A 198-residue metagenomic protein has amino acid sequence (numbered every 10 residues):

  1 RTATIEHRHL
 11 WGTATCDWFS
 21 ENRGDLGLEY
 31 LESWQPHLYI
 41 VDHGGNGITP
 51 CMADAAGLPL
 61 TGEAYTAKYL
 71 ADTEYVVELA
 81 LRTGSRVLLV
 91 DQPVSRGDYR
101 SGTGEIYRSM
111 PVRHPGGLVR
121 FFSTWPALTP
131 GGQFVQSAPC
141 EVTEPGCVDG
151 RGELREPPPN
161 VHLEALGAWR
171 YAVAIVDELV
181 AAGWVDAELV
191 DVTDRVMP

Functional and structural regions predicted by a protein language model:
R1-E63: Conserved SGNH/GDSL esterase-like catalytic core that processes O-acyl groups on lipids and polysaccharides
R1-T2, R82, R113-G116: Short, well-ordered coil/turn elements that cap or connect secondary structure elements
I5-H9, H37-H43, S85-D91, R120-S123 (+2 more regions): Structural recognition of the beta-strand scaffold that forms the well-ordered cores of secreted hydrolase catalytic
T15-C16, P59-A67, V77, D91-D98 (+1 more regions): Second-shell loop/turn segments in exported
L26, W34, L38, A64 (+6 more regions): Extracytoplasmic/secreted proteins, especially bacterial periplasmic and envelope-associated proteins
W34-Q35, T83, E156: Residue-level preference for short coil/turn positions at secondary-structure junctions
D42-I48, V76-Y107: Active-site segments of SGNH/GDSL-like serine hydrolases that catalyze O-acetyl group transfer/hydrolysis on lipids
V94-P198: Catalytic His-Asp segment of secreted/periplasmic serine-dependent ester chemistry enzymes
